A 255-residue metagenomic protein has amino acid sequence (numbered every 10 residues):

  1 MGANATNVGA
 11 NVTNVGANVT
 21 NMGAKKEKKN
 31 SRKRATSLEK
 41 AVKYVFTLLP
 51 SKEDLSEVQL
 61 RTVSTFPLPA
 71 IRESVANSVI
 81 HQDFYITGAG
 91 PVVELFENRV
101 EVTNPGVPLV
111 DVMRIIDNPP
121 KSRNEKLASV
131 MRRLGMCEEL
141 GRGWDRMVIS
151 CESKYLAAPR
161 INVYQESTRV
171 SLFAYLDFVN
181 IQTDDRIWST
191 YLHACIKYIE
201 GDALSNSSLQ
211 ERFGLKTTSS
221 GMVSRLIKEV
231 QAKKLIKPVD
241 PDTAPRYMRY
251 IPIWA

Functional and structural regions predicted by a protein language model:
M1-A255: C-terminal regulatory or interaction extensions
